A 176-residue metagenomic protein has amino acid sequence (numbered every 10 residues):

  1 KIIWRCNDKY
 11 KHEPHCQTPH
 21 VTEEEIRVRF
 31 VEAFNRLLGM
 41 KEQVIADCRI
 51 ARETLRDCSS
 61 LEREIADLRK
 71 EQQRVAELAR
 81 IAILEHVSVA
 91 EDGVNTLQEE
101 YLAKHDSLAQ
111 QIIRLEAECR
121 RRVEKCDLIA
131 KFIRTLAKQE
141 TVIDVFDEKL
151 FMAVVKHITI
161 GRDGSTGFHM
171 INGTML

Functional and structural regions predicted by a protein language model:
K1-L176: Amphipathic alpha-helical coiled-coil/heptad-repeat segments
